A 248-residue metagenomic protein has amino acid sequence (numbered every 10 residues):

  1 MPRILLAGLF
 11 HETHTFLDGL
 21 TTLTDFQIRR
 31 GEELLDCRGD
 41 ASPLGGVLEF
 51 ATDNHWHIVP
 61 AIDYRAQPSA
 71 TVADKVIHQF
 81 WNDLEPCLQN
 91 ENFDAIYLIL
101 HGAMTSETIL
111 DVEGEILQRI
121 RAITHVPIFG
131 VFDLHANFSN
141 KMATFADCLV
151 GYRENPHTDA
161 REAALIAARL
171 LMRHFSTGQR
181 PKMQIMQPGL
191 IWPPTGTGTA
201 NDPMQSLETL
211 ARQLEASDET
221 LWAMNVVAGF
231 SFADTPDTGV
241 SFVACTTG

Functional and structural regions predicted by a protein language model:
M1-D53: N-terminal amphipathic/basic leader segments beginning at the initiator methionine
L5, L9-E12, F26, D74-W81 (+1 more regions): Active-site histidine-anchored catalytic micro-motif
F16-L20, A70-V72, T108-L110, S139-T144 (+3 more regions): Short acidic, glycine/serine/threonine-rich loops at helix termini
N54, C87, E91, I123 (+4 more regions): Change "in soluble alpha/beta enzymes" to "in soluble alpha/beta proteins
N54-D63: Short beta-strand elements in bilobed, periplasmic/extracellular small-molecule ligand-binding domains
I62-D83: Charged, often glycine-rich, active-site loop that binds/positions anionic groups
F175-M204: Internal, active-site/partner-interface "lid" segment
T195-G248: Hard-cation-handling environments
